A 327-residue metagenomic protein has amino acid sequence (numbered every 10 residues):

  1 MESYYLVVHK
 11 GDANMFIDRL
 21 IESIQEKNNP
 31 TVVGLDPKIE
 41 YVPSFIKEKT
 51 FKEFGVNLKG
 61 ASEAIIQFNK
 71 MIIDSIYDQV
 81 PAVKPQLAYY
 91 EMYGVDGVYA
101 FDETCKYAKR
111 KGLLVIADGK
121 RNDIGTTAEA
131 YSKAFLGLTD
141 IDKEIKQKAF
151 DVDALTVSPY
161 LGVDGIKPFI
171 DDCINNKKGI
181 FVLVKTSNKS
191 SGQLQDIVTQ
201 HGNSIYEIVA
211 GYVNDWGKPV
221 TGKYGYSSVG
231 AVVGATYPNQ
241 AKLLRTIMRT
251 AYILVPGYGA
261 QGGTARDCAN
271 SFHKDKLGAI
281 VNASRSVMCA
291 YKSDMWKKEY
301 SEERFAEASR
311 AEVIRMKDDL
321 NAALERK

Functional and structural regions predicted by a protein language model:
E2-N14: Short, Lys/Arg-enriched N-terminal segments with co-localized hydrophobic residues within the first ~10-30 amino acids
M15-S75: N-terminal glycine-rich anion-binding loop in soluble enzyme alpha/beta folds
V33, V83, D118, L155 (+2 more regions): Conserved, mostly hydrophobic/aromatic
A61, P85-G97: Glycine-rich, proline-tolerant flexible connector loops at the mouths of alpha/beta enzymes
I73-Q79, R110, I170-N175, R245 (+1 more regions): Acidic (Asp/Glu)-rich catalytic clusters
V80, F150-D153, I174-I180, G225 (+2 more regions): Glycine-enriched alpha-helix->loop->beta-strand junction motifs that scaffold or abut catalytic
D123-V229: Conserved anion-binding
A235-N282, S286-A290: A C-terminal functional module that forms or caps the active site or interfaces directly with catalytic machinery
